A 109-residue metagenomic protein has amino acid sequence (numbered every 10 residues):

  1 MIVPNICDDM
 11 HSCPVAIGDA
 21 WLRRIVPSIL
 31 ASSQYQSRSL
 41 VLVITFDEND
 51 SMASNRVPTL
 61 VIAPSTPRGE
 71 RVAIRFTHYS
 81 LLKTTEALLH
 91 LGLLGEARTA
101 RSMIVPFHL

Functional and structural regions predicted by a protein language model:
M1-L109: N-terminal pro-sequences and low-complexity stem/linker regions of secreted or lumenal proteins
